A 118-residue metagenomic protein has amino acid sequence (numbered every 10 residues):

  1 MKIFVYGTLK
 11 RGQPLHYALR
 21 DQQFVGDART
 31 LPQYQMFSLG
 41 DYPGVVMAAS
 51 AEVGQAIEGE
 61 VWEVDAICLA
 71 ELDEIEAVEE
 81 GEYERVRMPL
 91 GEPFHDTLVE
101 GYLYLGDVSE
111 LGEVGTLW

Functional and structural regions predicted by a protein language model:
M1-W118: Glycine-aromatic micro-motifs
